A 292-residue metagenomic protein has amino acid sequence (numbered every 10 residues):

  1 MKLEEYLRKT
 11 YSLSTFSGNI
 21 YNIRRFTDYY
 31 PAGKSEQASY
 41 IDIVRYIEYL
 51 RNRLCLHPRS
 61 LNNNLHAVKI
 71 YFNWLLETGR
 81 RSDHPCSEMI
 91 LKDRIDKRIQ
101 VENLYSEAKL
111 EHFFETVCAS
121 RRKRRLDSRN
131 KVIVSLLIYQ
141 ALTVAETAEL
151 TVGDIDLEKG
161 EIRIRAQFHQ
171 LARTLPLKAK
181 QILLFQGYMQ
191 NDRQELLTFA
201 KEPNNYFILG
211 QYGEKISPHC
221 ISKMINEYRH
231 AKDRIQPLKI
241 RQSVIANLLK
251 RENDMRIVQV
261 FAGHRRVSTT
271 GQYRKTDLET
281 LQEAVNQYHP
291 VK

Functional and structural regions predicted by a protein language model:
M1-K292: Conserved catalytic core of the tyrosine transesterase superfamily
